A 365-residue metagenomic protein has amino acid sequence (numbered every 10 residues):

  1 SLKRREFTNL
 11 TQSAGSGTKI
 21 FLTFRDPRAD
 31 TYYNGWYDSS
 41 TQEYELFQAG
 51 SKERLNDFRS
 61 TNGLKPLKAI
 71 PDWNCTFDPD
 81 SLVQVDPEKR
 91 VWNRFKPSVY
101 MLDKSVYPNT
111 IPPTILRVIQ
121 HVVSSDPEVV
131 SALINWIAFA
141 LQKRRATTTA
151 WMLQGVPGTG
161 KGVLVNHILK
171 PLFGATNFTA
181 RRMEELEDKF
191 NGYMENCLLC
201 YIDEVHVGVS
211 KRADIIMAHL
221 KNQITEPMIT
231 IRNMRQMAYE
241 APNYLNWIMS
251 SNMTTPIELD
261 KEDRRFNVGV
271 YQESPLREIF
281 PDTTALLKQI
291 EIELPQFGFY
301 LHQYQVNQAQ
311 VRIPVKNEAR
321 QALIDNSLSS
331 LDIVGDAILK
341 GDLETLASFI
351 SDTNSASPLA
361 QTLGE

Functional and structural regions predicted by a protein language model:
S1-E128, G192-E195, T255, E344-L346 (+1 more regions): N-terminal nucleic-acid engagement/recognition segments and initiation subdomains in replication, restriction
Q84-V205, D214-I216, N267-V270, L301: P-loop NTPase catalytic core of nucleic-acid-dependent motor ATPases
Q154-P157, N307-E365: DNA transaction DNA-binding modules
F190-E195, R232-S250: AAA+/SF3 P-loop NTPase mechanochemical coupling elements
L198-I224, P256-D263: Conserved AAA+/SF3 P-loop NTPase catalytic/coupling segment centered on the Walker-B
I215-Y239: Conserved catalytic/switch belt of AAA+ P-loop NTPases
E258-P275: A short helix-turn-beta junction within AAA+ P-loop NTPase domains corresponding to the substrate/partner-engaging
A285-I313: Conserved GTP-binding G-domain of TRAFAC-class P-loop NTPases and closely related GTPase folds
